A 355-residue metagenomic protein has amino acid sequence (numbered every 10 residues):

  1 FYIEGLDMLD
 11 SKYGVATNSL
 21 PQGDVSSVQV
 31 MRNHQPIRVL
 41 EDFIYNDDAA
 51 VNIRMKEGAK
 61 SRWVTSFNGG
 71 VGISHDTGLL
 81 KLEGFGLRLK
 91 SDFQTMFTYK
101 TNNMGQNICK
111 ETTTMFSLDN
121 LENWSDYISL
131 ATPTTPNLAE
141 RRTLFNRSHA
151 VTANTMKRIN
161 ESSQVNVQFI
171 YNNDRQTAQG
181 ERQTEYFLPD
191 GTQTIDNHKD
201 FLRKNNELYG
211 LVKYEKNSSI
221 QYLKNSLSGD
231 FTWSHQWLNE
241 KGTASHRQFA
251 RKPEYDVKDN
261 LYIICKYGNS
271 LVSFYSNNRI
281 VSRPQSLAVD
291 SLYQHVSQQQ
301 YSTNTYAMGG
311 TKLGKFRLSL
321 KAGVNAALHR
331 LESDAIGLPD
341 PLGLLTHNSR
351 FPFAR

Functional and structural regions predicted by a protein language model:
F1-W237, H246-N277, G310-R317: Membrane-proximal, glycine/serine-rich, low-complexity loop/turn segments characteristic of large bacterial
N137-R141, G191-D200, K241-F249, A288-V296 (+1 more regions): Extracellular loop and loop/strand-boundary signature of outer-membrane beta-barrel proteins
I280: Conserved ATP-binding/catalytic motifs of P-loop helicase motor domains
A288, V296-Y306, G310-R355: Signature of Gram-negative outer-membrane beta-barrel scaffolds
